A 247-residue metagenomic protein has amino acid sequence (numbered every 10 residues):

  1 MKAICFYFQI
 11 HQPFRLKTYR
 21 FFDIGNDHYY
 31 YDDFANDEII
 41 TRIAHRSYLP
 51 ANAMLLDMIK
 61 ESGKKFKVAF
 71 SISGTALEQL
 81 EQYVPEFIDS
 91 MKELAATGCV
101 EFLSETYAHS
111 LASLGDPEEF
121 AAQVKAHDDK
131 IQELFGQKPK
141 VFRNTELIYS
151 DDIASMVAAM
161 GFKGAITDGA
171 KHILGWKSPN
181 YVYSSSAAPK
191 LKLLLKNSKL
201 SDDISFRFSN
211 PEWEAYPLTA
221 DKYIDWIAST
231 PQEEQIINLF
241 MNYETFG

Functional and structural regions predicted by a protein language model:
M1-V141, L147-D202, S209, P217-E234: Catalytic alpha-helical scaffold of carbohydrate-active enzymes acting on polysaccharides/glycoconjugates
E233-M241, F246-G247: Active-site-proximal acidic segments at structured loop/helix or strand boundaries that coordinate catalytic metals
